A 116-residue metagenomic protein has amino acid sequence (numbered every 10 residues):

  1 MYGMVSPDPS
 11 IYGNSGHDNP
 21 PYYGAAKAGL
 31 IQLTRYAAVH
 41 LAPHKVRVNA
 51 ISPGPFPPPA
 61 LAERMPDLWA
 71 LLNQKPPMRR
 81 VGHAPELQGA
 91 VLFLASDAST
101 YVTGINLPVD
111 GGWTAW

Functional and structural regions predicted by a protein language model:
M1-G29, T34-P43, P55: Catalytic loop of short-chain dehydrogenase/reductase
M4, L30-I31, R80, A84 (+1 more regions): Conserved internal alpha-helix within the Rossmann fold of NAD(P)-dependent oxidoreductases
P9-G16, P43, P53-P76, E86 (+1 more regions): A glycine/serine/threonine-rich, flexible loop-to-helix segment that serves as the NAD(P) cofactor-binding "lid"
N14-G16, L92, T103-W116: Short C-terminal tail/terminal secondary-structure segment of NAD(P)H-dependent dehydrogenase/reductase domains
T34-R35, Q88-V91, A95: Short-chain dehydrogenase/reductase
A42, R47, V102-G104: Short, small/polar-rich loop/turn modules that mediate ligand/substrate recognition or access, typified
R47-P57, A95, P108-D110: Conserved SDR Rossmann-fold cofactor-binding beta-strand/turn motif
P76-L87, A98: A conserved structural motif in NAD(P)-dependent oxidoreductases
